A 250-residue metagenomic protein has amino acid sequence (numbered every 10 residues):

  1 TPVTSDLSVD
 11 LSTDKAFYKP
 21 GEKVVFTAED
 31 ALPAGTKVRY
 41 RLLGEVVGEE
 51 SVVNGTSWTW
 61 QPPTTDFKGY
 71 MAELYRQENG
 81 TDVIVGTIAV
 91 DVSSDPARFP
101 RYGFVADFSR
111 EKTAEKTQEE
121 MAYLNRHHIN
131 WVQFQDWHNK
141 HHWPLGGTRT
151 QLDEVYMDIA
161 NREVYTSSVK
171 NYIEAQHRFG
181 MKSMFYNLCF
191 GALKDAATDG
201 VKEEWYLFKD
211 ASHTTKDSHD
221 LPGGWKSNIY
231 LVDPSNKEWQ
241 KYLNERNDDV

Functional and structural regions predicted by a protein language model:
T1-W137, E174: Mature N-terminal, pre-catalytic/accessory segment of carbohydrate-active enzymes
E22-V25, R178-G180, D249-V250: Extended amphipathic secondary-structure runs
A28, Q61, K116, R162-S168 (+2 more regions): Poly-acidic low-complexity segments
L42-G44, E73-S93, G146-V169, T198-W225: Short N-terminal secondary-structure initiator segments
W58-W60, W131, W137, W143 (+3 more regions): A residue-identity detector for tryptophan
Q61-P63, E73, K140, G146 (+3 more regions): Enriched - but not universal
S94-Y102, A106-A114, F185-D249: Active-site-adjacent "subsite" loops/lids of carbohydrate-active enzymes
F108-W131, H142-A192, A196-A197, E238-E245: Aromatic- and glycine-enriched glycan-recognition loops and surfaces that form the carbohydrate-binding subsites
